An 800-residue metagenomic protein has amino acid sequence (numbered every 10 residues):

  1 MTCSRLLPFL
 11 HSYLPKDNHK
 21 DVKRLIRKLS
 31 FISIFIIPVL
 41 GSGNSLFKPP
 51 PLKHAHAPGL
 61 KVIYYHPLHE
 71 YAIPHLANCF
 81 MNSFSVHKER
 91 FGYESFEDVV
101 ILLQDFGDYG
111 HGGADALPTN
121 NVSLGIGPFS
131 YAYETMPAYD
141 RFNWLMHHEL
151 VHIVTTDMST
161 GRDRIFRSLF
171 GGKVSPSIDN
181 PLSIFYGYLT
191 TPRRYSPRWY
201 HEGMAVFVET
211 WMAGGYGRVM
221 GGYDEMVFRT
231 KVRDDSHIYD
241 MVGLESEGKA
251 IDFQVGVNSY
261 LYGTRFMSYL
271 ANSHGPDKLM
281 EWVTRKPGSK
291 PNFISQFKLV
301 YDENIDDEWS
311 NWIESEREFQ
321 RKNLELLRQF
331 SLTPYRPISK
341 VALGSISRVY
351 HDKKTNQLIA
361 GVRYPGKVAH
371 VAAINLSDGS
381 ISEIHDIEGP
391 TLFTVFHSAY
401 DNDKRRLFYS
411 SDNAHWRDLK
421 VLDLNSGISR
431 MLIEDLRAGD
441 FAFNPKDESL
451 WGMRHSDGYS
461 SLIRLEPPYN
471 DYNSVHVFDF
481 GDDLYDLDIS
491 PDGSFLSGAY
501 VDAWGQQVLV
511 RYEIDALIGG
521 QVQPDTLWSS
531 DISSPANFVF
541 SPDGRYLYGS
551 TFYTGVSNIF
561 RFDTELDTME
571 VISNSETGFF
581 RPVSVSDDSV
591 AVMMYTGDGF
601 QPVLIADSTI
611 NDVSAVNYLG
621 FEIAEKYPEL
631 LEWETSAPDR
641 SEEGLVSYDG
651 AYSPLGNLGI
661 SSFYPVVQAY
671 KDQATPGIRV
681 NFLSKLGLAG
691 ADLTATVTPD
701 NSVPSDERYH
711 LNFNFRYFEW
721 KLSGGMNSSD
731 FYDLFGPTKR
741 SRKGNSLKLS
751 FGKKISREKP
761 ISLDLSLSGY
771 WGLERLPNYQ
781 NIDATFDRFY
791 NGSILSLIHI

Functional and structural regions predicted by a protein language model:
G43-T191, P197, G214: Juxtacatalytic substrate-recognition/specificity segment
N44-L46, K53-H56, F253-V257, E281-N402 (+2 more regions): Beta/coil-rich, acidic/histidine-enriched accessory regions frequently appended to metallopeptidases
F47, T119, R141-L145, I153 (+2 more regions): Acidic/His/Gly-enriched intrinsically disordered linker/tail segments that often contain short helix/coil "MoRF-like"
R218, L343, V362-V371, E388-F393 (+10 more regions): A flexible loop/linker signature enriched in serine peptidases of the S9 family
E325-Q329, V362, A369, T551 (+1 more regions): Outer-membrane beta-barrel initiation region
T333-K340, S380-G389, I428-I433, Y472-F478 (+2 more regions): A short beta-strand motif characteristic of beta-propeller blades
K354-N356, D403-R405, K446-E448, D492-S494 (+2 more regions): Short coil/turn segments that connect the beta-strands within blades of beta-propeller domains
K721-I798: Transmembrane beta-strand segments of outer-membrane beta-barrel domains in Gram-negative and organellar OMPs
